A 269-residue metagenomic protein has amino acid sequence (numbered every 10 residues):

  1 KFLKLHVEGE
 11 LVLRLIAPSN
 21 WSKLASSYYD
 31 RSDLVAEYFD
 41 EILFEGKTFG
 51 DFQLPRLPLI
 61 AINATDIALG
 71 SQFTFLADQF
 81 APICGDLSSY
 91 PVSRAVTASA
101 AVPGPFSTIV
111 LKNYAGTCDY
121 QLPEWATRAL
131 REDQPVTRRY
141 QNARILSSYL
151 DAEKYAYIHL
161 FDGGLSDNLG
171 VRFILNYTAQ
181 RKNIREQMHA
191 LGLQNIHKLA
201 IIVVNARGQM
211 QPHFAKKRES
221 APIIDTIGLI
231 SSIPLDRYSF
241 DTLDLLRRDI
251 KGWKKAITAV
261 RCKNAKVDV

Functional and structural regions predicted by a protein language model:
K1-V269: Catalytic domains of lipid- and phosphate-ester/thioester hydrolases
